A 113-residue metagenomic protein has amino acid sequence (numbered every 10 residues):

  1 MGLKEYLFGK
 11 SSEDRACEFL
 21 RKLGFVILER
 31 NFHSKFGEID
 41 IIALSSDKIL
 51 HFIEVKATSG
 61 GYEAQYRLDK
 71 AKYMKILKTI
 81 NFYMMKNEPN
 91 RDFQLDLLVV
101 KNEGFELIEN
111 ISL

Functional and structural regions predicted by a protein language model:
M1-R30: Acidic-basic catalytic patches of nuclease active cores, encompassing PD-(D/E)XK and other metal-cofactor nuclease
F25-V26, L50-F52, D92: Hydrophobic "anchor" residues on beta-strands that sit immediately upstream of conserved functional sites
R30, L50, G104-F105: Predominantly a core beta-strand signature of beta-propeller blades across repeat-based propeller domains
F32-S34, A43, A57, V99: Short, glycine/acidic-enriched loop or turn micro-motifs at the edges of active sites
K35-E38, N102: Short acidic/glycine-enriched loop/turn segments that link adjacent beta-strands
I39-A43, K48-G61, I76: Conserved catalytic cores of phosphodiester-cleaving nucleases, focusing on short active-site segments
G60-F82: Mg2+/Mn2+-dependent nuclease catalytic core
K86-L113: Domain-level recognition of nuclease-like catalytic cores that cleave nucleotide substrates
